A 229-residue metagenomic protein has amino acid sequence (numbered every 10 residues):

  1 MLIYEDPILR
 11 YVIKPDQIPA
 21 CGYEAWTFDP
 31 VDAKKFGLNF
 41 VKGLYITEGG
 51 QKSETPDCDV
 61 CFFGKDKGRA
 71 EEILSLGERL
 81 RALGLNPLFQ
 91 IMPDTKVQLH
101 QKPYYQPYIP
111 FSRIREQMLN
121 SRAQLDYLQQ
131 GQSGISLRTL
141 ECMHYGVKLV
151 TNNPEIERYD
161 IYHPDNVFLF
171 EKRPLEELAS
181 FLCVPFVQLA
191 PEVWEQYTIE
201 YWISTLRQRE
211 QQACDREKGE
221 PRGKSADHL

Functional and structural regions predicted by a protein language model:
M1-R81: Catalytic core of nucleotide-activated saccharide and alditol-phosphate transferases
R10-P15, I46-G50, I109-R113, L137 (+1 more regions): A generic local structural motif
D16-P19, S53-C61, H100-Y105, S180-V187: Short, surface-exposed amphipathic charged segments that create phosphate/polyanion-binding patches used for binding
W26-K34, I91-K96, N152-E157: Short, polar loop motifs at secondary-structure junctions
E71, S75-S112, P154: Catalytic donor nucleotide-activated moiety binding site of glycosyltransferases and closely related
H100-Y104, F111-R209: Catalytic binding pocket for nucleotide-activated donors in carbohydrate/polymer assembly enzymes
Q211-L229: Non-catalytic N-terminal targeting/anchoring module and adjacent flexible stem/linker that precedes the structured
